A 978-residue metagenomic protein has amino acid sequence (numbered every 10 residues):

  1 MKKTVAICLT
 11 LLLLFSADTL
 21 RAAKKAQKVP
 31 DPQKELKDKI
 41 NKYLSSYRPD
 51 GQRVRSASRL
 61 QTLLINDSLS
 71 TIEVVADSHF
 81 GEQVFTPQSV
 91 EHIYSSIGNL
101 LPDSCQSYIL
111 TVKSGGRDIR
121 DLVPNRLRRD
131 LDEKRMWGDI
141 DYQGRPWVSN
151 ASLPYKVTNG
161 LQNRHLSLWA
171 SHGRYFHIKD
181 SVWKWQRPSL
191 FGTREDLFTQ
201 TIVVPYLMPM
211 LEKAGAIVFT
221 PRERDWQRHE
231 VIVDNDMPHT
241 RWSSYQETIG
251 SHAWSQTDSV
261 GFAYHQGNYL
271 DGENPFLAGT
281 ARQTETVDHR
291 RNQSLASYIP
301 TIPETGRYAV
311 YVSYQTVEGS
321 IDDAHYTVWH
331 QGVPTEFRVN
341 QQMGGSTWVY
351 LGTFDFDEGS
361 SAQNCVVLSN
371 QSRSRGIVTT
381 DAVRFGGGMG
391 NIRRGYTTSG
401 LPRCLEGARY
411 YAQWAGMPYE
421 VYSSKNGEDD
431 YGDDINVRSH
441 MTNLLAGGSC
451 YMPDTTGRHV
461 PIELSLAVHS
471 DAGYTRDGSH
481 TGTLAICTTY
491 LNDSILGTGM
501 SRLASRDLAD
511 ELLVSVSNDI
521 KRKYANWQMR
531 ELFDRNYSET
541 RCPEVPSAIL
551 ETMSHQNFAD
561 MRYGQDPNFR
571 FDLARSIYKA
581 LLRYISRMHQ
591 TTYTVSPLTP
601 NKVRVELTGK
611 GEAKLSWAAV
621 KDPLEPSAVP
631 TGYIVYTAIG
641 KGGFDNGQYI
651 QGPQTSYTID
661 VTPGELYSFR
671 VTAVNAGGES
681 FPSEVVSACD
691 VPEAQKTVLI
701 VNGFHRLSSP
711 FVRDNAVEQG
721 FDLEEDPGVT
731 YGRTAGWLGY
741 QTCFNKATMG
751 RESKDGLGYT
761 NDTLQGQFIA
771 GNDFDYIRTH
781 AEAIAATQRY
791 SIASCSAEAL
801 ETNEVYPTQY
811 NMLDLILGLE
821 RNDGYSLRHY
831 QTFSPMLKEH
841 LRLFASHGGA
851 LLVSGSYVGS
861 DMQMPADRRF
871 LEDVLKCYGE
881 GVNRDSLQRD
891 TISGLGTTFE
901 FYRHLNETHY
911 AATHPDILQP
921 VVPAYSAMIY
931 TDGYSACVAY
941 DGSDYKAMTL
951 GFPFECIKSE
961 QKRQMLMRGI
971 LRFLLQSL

Functional and structural regions predicted by a protein language model:
V74-K184, R373, T380-L401, N715-G728 (+2 more regions): Non-catalytic propeptide/linker segments at domain boundaries
F191, E195, P205-A214, R222-E223 (+4 more regions): Aromatic-Pro/Gly-enriched surface loop or interdomain linker that acts as a lid/target-recognition segment
E273, A362-C365, Q371, A382-G390 (+5 more regions): Active-site-adjacent mobile loop/cap segments within catalytic or ligand-binding domains
S294-E318: A short beta-strand element within beta-rich, extracytoplasmic domains of secreted/secretory-pathway proteins
C542-H555, S576, Q809-L813, L843-S854 (+1 more regions): A glycine-centered loop/beta-turn motif at secondary-structure junctions
Y584-S627, P663, G677-K696: Pro/Thr/Ser/Gly-rich low-complexity, intrinsically disordered linker/stalk tracts
T658-G678: Beta-strand-rich modules
L819-Y925, D932, K962-L966: A glycine-rich, often tryptophan-bearing local segment used as a flexible ligand/cofactor-contacting loop or short
